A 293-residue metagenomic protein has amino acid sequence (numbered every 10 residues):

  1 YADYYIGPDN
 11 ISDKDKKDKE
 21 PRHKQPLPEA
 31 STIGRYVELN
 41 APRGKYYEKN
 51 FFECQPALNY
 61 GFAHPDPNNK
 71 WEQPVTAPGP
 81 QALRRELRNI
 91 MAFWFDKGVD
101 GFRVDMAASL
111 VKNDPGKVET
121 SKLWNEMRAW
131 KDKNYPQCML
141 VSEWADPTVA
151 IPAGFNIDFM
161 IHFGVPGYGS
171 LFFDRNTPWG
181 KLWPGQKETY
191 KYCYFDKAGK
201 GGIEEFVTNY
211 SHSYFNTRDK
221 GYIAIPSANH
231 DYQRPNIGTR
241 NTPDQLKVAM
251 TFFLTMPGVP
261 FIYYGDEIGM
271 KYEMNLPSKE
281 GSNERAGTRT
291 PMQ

Functional and structural regions predicted by a protein language model:
Y1-D96, P115, M127, A150 (+1 more regions): Substrate-binding/active-site clefts of carbohydrate-active enzymes
Y1-E29, W124, R128-P291: Conserved alpha/beta catalytic core and glycan-binding cleft of carbohydrate-active enzymes
C54-R85, A107-E119, K187-G201, D231-N241: The substrate-binding groove and active-site-proximal loops of carbohydrate-active enzymes, especially glycoside
V99, A107, G258-V259: A structural motif
